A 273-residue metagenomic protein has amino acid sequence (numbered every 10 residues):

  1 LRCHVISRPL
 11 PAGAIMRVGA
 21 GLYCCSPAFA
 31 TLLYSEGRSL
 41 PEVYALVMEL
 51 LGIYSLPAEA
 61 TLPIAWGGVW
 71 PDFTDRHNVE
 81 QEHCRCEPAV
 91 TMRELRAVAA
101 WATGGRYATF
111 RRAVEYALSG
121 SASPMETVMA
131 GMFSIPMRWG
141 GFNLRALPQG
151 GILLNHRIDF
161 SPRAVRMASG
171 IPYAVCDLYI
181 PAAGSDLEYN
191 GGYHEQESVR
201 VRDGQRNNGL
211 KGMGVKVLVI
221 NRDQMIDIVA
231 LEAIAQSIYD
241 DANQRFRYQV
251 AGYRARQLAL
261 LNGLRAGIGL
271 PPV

Functional and structural regions predicted by a protein language model:
L1-A122, T127, G131, M137-R138: Phosphate-handling catalytic interfaces
E80-V273: Surface segments flanking catalytic/ligand-binding clefts of nucleic-acid enzymes
